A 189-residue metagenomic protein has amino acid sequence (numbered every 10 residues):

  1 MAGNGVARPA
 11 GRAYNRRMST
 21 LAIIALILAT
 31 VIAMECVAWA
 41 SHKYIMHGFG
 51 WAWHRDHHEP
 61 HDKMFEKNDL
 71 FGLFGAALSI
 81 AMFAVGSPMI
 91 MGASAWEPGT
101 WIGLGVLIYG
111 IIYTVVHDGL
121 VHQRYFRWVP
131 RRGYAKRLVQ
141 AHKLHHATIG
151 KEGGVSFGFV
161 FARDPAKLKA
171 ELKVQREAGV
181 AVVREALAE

Functional and structural regions predicted by a protein language model:
G3-G5, G11: Residue-identity detector for glycine
S19-L21, G48, D56-F71, I90-G99 (+1 more regions): Cytosolic/stromal cytosol-facing helical appendages immediately following the last transmembrane segment
I24-L28, I102-G103: Hydrophobic alpha-helical transmembrane segments
A29-A38, G105-H117: Alpha-helical transmembrane segments of multi-pass membrane proteins
A40-G50: Membrane-water interface of transmembrane alpha-helices
D69-P88: Core segments of transmembrane alpha-helices that mediate helix-helix packing or line hydrophobic substrate/ligand
